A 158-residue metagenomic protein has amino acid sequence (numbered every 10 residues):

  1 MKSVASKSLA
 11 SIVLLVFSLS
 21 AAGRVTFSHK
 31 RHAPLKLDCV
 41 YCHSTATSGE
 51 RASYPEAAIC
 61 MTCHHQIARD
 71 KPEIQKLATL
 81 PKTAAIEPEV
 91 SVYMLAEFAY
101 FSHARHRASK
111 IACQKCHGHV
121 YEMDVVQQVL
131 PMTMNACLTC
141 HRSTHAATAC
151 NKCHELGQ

Functional and structural regions predicted by a protein language model:
M1-A10: Bacterial N-terminal signal peptides that target proteins for export
A10-V16: Bacterial N-terminal signal peptides
F17-Q158: Short sequence/structural segments immediately N-terminal
